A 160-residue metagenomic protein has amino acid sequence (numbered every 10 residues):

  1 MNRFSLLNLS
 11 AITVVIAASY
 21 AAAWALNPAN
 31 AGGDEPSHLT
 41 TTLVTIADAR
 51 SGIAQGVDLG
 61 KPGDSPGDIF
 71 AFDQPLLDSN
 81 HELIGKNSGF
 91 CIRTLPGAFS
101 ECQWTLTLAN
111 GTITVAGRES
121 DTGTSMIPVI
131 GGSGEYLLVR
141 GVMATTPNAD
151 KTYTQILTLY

Functional and structural regions predicted by a protein language model:
N2-Y160: Targeting-peptide/extracellular-domain and disordered-appendage signature
